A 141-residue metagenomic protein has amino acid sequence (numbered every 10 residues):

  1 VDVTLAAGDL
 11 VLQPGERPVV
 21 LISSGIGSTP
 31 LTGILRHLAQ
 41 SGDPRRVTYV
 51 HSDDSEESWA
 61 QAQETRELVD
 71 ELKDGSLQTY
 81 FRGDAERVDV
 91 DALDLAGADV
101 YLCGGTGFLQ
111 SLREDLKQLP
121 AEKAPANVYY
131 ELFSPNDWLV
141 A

Functional and structural regions predicted by a protein language model:
V1-A141: FNR/FR-type flavoprotein reductase catalytic core
